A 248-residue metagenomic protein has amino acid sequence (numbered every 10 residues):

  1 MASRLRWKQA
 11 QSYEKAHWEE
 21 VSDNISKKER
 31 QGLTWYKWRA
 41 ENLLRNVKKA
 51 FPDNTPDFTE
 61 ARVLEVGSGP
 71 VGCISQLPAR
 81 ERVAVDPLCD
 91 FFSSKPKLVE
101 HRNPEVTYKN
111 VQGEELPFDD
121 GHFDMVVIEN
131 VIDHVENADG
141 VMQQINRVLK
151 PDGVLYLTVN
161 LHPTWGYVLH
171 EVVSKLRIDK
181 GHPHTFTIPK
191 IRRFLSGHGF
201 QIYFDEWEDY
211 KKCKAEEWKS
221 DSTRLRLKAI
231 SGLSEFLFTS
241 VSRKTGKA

Functional and structural regions predicted by a protein language model:
W35-E60: Conserved alpha-helix/loop element of class I SAM-dependent methyltransferases that forms part of the SAM/SAH-binding
L64, S68-E115: Class I SAM-dependent methyltransferase SAM/SAH-binding core
H101-N103, H170-S174, R193, I202-A248: A C-terminal cap/extension of S-adenosyl-L-methionine-dependent methyltransferases that defines the acceptor-substrate
V111-V126: A short acidic, Gly/Pro-enriched loop at the edge of an enzyme's catalytic core that lines a small-molecule cofactor
M125-E136: A short SAM/SAH-binding and catalytic strip from SAM-dependent methyltransferases
D139-V154: A short glycine-rich, Lys/Arg-flanked "PGG" loop and its adjoining helix->strand segment in the class I
V154-H182: Conserved class I S-adenosyl-L-methionine
H182-G199, F204-D205: Short alpha-helix
